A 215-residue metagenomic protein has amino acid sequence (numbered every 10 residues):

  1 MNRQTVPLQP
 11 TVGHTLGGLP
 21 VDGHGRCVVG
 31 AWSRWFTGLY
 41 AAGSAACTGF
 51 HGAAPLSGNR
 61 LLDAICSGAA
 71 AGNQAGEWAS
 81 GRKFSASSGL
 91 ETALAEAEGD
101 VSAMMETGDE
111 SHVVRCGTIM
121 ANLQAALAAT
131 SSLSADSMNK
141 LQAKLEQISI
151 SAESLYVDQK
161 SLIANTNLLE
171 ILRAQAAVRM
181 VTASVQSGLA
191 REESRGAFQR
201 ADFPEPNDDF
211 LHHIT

Functional and structural regions predicted by a protein language model:
M1-P7: Flavin-binding catalytic cores
T5, V12-H14: Short solvent-exposed loop/turn micro-motifs enriched in small/polar/acidic residues
H14, P20-A41, A45-T215: Glycine- and aromatic-enriched mobile tails/lids
